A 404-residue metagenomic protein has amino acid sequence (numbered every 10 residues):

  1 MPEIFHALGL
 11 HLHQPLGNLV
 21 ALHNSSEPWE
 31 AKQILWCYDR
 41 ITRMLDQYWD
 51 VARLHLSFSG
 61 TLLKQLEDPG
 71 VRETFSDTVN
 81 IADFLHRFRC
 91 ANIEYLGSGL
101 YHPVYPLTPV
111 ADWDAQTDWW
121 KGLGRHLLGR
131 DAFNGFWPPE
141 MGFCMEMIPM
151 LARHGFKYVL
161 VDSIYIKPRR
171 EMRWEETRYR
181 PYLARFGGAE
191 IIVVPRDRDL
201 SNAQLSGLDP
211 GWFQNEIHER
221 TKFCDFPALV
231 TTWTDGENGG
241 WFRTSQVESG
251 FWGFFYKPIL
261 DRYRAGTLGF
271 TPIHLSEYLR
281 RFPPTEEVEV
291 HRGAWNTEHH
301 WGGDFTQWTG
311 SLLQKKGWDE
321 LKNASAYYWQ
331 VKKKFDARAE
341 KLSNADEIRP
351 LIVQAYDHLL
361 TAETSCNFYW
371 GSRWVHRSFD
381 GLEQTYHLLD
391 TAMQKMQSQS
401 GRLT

Functional and structural regions predicted by a protein language model:
P2-I41, D46-W49, T61-L62, T177-I191 (+3 more regions): Active-site and substrate-binding clefts of carbohydrate-active enzymes
F5-L10, Q14-P109, N134-P138, K157-D162: Short, well-structured secondary-structure segments
G17-A21, Q65-G70, P106-P109, P139-A152 (+5 more regions): A short acidic (Asp/Glu
Y38-T42, A82, D114-G124, I148 (+3 more regions): Generic structural signal for well-ordered alpha-helices, preferentially at hydrophobic/aromatic core positions
E73-F88, E171-R185, G211-R220: Alpha-helical scaffolding within the catalytic cores of extracellular/periplasmic polymer-degrading hydrolases
A91, R125-D131, H154-V159, C224 (+1 more regions): Secondary-structure transition/capping motifs at alpha-helix termini and the adjoining loop/turn into the next element
D112-E140, E219-T232: CE4/NodB-like, metal-dependent polysaccharide N-deacetylase domain that modifies extracellular/periplasmic N-acetylated
C144-R196, N202-A203: Surface-exposed loop and adjacent secondary-structure segments within mature catalytic domains
